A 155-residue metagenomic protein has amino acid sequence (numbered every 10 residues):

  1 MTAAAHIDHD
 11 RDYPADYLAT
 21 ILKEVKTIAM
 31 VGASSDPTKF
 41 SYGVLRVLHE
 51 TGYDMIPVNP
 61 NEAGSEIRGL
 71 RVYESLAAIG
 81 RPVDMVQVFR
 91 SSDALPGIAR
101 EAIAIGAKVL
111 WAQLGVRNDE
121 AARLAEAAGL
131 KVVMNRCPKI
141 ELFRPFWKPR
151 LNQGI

Functional and structural regions predicted by a protein language model:
T2-E24: Short N-terminal or domain-adjacent regulatory/targeting segments
D8-P14, S65-R81, Q87-P96: Glycine-rich, highly charged phosphate/nucleotide-binding loops
D36-T38, L45-I67: NAD(P)-binding Rossmann-fold cofactor-contacting core
G80-R81, D119-L142: Short acidic, glycine/proline-enriched helix-loop-strand junctions
A102-A125: ADP-ribose/adenylate-binding Rossmann-like module
E141-I155: A charged, well-structured terminal subsegment
